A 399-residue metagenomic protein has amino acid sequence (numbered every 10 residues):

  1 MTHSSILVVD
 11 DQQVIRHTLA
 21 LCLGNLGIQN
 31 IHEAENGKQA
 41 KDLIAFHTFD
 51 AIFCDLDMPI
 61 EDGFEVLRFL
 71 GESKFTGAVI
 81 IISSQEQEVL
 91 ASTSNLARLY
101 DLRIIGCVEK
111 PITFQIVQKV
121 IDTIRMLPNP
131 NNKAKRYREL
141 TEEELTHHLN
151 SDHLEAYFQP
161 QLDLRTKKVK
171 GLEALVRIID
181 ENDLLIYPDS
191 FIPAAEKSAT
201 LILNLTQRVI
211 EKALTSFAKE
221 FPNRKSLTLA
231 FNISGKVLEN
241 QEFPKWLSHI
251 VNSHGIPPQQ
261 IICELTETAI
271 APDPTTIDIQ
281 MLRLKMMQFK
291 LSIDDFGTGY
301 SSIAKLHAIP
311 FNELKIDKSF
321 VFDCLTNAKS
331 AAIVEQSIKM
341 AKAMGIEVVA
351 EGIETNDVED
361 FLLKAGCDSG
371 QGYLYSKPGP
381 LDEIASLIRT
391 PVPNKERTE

Functional and structural regions predicted by a protein language model:
T2, Q85, C107-Q118, G235-V237 (+2 more regions): EAL-family c-di-GMP phosphodiesterase catalytic domain
D10, D55, D317: Active-site residues of response regulator receiver
Q13-H32: Two-component/phosphorelay signaling modules centered on CheY-like receiver
E33-D42, G63: Helix N-cap/capping motif at the beta->alpha junctions
H47-F53, V79-I80, F311: Active-site beta3 strand of CheY-like receiver
M58, D180, L306: Receiver (REC) domain active-site loop signature in two-component systems and cognate sites in sensor histidine kinases
E65-R68, E72, Q85-G106, D360: Alpha4 helix (beta4-alpha4-beta5 surface) of REC/receiver domains from two-component response regulators
T141-G255: Bacterial c-di-GMP phosphodiesterase EAL domain
